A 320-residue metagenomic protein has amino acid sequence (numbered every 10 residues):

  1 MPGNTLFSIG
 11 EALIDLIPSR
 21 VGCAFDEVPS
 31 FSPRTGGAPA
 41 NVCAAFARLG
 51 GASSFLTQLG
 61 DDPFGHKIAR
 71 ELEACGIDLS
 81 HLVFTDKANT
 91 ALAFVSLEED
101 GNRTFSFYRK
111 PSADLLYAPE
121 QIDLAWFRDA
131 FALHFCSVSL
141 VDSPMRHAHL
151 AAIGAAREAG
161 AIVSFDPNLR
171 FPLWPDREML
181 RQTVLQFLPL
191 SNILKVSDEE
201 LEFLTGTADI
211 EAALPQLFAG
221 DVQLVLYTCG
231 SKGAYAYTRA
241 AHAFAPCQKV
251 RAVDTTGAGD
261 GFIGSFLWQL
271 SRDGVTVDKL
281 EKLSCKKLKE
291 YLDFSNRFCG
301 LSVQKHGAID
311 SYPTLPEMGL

Functional and structural regions predicted by a protein language model:
M1-D78, Y117: Glycine-rich phosphate/adenosyl-contacting loop at the front of the ribokinase-like
P2-F7, G154, A208-L320: Conserved phosphate-binding/catalytic region of the ribokinase-like
A44, L92-S96, G233-A236: Short beta-strand scaffold segments in enzyme catalytic cores
A52, I162, I193, Q223-L224: Proline-centered loop/turn at the N-terminus of a beta-strand
A52-F135, G319-L320: Conserved N-terminal subdomain of the carbohydrate kinase-like
A125-W126, Q186-F187, F218: Structural alpha-helical scaffold elements that stabilize or flank donor/cofactor-binding regions in carbohydrate
V138-P215, K232-G233: Conserved beta-alpha-beta core of the PfkB/ribokinase-like small-molecule kinase fold
